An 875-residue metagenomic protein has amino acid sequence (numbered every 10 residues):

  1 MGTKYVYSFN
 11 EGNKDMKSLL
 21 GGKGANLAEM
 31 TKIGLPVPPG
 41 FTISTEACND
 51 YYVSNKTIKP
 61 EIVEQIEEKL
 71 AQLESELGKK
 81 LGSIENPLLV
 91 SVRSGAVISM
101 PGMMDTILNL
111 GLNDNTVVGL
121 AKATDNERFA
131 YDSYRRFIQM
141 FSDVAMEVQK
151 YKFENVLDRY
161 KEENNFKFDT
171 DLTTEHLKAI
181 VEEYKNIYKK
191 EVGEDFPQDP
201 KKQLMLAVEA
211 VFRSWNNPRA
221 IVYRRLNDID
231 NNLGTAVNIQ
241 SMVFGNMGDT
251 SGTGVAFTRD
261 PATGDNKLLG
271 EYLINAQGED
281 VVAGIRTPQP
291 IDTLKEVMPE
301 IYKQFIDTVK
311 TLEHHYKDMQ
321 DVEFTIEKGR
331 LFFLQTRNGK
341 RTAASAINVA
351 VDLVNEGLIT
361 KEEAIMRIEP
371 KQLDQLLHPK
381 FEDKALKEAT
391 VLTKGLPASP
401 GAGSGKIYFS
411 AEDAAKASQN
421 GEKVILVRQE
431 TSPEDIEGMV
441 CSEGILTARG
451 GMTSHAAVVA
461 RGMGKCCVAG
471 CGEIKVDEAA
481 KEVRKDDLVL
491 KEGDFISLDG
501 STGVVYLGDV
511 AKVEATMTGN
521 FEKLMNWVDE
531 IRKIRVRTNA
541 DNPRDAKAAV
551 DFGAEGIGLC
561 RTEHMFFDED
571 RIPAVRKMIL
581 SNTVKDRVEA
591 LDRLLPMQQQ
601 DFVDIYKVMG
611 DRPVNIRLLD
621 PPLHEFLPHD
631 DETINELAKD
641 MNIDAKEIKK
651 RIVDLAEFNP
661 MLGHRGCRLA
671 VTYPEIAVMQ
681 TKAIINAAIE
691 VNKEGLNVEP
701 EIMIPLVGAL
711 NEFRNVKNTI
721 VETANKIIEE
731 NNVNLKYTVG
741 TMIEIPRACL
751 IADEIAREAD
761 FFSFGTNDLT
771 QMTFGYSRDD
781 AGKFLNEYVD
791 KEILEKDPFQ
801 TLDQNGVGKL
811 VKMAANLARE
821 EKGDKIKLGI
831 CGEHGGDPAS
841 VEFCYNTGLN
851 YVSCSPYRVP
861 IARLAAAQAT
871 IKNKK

Functional and structural regions predicted by a protein language model:
M1-A389, E412-S418, E422-I425, S432-E437 (+10 more regions): Nucleotide/phosphate-binding sheet-loop regions of phosphoryl- and nucleotidyl-transfer enzymes
F41, A448-G450, A469-G472, C560 (+2 more regions): Short beta->alpha connector loops at strand-helix junctions that form conserved, small/polar/Pro-enriched
R93-S94, M517-N520, W527-K875: Conserved alpha/beta-domain cores
N238, Y408, I425-V427, L446 (+3 more regions): Structural motif
A385, P400, D753: A contiguous, basic/glycine-rich beta-loop/short-helix subdomain that forms a polymer-engagement track
K394-E434, K485-K523: Extended, non-globular alpha-helical segments
E443-R449, C467, G829: A short, small-residue-rich loop immediately preceding and capping a beta-strand
M463-K465: Residues forming the flavin
